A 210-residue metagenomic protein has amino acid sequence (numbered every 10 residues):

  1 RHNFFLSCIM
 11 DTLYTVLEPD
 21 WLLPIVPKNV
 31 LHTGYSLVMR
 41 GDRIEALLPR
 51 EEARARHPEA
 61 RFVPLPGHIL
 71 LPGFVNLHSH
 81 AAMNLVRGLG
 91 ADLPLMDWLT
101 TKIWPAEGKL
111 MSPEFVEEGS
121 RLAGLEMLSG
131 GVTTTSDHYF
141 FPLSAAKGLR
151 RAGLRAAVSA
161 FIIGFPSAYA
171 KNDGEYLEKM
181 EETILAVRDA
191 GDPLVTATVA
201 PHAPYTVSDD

Functional and structural regions predicted by a protein language model:
F5, I9-R56: N-terminal metal-binding scaffold of metallo-dependent hydrolase/deaminase domains
Y14-P19, A55-W98, R121, L125-S129: Replace "His-x-His-based motif
D20, L37, D42, G67 (+4 more regions): Divalent metal-coordination and catalytic microenvironments
E51-P58, K147-R151: Short loop/helix-cap segments at secondary-structure boundaries that form the rim of catalytic
L85-E118, A157-G174: Active-site gating loops and adjacent loop-to-helix segments of metal-dependent hydrolytic enzymes
K109-F140: Hydrophobic alpha-helical hairpins/lids featuring a short glycine-rich hinge
S144-D210: Metal-coordinating catalytic core of metallo-dependent amide/deamination hydrolases
